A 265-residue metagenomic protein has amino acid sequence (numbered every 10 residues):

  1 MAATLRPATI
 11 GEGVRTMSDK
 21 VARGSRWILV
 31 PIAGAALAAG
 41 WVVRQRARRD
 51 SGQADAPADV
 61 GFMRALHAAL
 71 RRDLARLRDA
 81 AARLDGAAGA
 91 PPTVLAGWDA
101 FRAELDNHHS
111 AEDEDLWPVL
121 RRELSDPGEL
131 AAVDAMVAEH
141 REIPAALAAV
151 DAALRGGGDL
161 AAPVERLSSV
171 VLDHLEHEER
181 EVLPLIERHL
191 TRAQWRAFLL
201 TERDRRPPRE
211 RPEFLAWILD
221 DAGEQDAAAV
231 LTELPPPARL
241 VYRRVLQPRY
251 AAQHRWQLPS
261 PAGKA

Functional and structural regions predicted by a protein language model:
M1-A3: Intrinsically disordered, low-complexity, repeat-rich regions that form long N- or C-terminal tails or large
L5, T9-V14, D19-A265: Small-residue-biased structural context
